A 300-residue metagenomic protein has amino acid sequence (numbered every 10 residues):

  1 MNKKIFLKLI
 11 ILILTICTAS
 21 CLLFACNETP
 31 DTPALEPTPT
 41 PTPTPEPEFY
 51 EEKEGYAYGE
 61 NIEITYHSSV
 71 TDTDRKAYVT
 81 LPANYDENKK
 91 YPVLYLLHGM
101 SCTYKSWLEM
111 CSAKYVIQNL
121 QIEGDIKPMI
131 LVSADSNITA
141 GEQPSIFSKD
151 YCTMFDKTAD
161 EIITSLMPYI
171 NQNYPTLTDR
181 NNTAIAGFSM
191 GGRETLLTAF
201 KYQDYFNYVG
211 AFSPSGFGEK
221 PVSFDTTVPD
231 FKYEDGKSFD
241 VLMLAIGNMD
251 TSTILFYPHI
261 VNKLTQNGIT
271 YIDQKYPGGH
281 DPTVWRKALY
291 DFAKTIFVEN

Functional and structural regions predicted by a protein language model:
M1-I5: N-terminal secretory signal peptides that target proteins for export/translocation
L7-A19: Sec-dependent N-terminal signal peptides
L22-A25: C-terminal motif of bacterial Sec signal peptides marking the signal peptidase cleavage site
E28: Short, conserved catalytic or interaction motifs in soluble domains
P33-N300: Non-catalytic cap/lid and distal C-terminal segments of serine-dependent acyl enzymes
